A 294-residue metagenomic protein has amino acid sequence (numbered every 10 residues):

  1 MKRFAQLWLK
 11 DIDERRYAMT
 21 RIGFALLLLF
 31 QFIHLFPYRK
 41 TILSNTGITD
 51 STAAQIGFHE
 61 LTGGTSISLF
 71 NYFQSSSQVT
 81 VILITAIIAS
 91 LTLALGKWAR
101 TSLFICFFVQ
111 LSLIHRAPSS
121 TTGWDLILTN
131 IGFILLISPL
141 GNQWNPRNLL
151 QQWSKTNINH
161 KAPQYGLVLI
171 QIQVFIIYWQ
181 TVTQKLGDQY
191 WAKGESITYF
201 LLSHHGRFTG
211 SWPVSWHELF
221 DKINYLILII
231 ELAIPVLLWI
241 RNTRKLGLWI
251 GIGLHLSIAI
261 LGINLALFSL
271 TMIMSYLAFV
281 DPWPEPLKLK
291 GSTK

Functional and structural regions predicted by a protein language model:
M1-K294: Alpha-helical membrane-anchoring segments
